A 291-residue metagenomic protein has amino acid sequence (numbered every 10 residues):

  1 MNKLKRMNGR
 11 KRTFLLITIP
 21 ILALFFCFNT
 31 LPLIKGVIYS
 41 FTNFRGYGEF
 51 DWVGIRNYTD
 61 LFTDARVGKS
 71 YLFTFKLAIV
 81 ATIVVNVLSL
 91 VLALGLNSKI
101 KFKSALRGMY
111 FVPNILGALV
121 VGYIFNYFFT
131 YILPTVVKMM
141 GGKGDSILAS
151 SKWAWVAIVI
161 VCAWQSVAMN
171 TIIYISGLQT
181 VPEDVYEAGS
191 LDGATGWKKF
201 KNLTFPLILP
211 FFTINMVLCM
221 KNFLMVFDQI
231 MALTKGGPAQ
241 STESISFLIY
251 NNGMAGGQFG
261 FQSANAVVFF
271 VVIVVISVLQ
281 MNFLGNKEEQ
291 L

Functional and structural regions predicted by a protein language model:
K5-L291: A structural signal for multi-pass alpha-helical bundles of membrane permease subunits that mediate small-molecule
